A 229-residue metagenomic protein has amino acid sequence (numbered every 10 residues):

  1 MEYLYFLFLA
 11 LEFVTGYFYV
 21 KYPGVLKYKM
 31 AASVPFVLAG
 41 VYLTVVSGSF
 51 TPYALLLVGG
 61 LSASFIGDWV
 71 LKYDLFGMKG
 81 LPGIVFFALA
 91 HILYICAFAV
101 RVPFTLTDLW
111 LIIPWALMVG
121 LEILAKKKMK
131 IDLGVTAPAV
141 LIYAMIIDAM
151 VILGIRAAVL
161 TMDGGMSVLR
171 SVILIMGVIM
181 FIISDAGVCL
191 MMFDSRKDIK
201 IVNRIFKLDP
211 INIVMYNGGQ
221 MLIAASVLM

Functional and structural regions predicted by a protein language model:
M1-M229: Polytopic alpha-helical membrane-helix bundles and their juxtamembrane interface segments in multi-pass membrane
